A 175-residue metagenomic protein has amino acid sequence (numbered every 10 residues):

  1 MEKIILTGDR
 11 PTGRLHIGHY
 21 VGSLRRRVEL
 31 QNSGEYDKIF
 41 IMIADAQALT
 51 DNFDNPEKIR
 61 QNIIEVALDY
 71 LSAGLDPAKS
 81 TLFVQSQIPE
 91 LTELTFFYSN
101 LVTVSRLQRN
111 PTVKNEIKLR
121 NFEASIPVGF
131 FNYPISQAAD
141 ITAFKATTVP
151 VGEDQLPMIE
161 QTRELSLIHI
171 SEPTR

Functional and structural regions predicted by a protein language model:
E2-A139: N-terminal Rossmann-like or analogous alpha/beta NTP/dinucleotide-binding catalytic cores that position adenine
D9, A146, T174: Glycine-rich, N-terminal phosphate-binding loop of Rossmann-like dinucleotide-binding domains
E116-I126, K145-P157: Flexible, glycine/proline-enriched loop segments at strand-loop-helix junctions that form or flank small-ligand binding
E160-R163, L167: Internal alpha/beta core interface subdomains
I168-T174: Residue-level detector of conserved catalytic or cofactor/ligand-binding positions in enzyme active sites
